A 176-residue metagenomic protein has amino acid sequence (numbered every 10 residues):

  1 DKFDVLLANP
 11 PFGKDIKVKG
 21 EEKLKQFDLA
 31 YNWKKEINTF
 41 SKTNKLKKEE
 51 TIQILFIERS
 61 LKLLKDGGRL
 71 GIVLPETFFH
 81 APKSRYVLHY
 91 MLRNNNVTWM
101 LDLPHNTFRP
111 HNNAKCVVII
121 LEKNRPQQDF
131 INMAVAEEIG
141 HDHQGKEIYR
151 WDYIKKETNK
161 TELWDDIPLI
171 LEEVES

Functional and structural regions predicted by a protein language model:
D1: S-adenosyl-L-methionine
D4-S176: A conserved structural/catalytic subdomain of Rossmann-like adenosyl-cofactor enzymes
